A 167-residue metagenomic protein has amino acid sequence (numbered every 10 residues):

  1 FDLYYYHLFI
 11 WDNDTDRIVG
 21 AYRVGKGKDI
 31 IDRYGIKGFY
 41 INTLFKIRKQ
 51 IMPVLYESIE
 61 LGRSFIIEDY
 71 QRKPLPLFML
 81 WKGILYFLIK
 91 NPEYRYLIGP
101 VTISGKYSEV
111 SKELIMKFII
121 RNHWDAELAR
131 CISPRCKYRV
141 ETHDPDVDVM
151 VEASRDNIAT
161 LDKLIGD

Functional and structural regions predicted by a protein language model:
F1-L3, G105-K106: Beta-rich nucleic-acid/ligand-interaction surfaces
D2-F9, D32: A short helix-loop-beta-strand connector motif used in the catalytic cores of GNAT acetyltransferases and, in some
Y4-Y6, G20, E57: A generic secondary-structure signal marking the coil-to-beta-strand transition
H7, A21, Y96-I98: Ordered hydrophobic segments in well-structured contexts
F9, D16-K26: Conserved beta-strand in the GNAT
N13-T15, Y70: Short loop segments at secondary-structure junctions
G27-D167: Acyl-donor binding region in acyl/amide transferases
